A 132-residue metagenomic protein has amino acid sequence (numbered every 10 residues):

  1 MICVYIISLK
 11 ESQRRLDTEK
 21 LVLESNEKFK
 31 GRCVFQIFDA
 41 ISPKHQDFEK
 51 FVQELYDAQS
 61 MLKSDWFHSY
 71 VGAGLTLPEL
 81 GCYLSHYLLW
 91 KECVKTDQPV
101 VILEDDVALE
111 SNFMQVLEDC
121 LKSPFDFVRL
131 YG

Functional and structural regions predicted by a protein language model:
M1-L103, V107-G132: An acidic/histidine-cluster motif and surrounding catalytic segment that typifies divalent-metal-assisted enzyme active
